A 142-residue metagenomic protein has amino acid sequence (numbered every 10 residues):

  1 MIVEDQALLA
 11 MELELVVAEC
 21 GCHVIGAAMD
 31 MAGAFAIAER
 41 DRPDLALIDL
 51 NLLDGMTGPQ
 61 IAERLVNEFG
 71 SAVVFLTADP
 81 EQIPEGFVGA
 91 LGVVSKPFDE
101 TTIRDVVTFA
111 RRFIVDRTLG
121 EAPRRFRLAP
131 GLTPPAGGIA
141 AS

Functional and structural regions predicted by a protein language model:
E4-D5, K96: Acidic di-acidic motifs
Q6-G26: Two-component/phosphorelay signaling modules centered on CheY-like receiver
A27-L45: Acidic, metal-coordinating helix/loop segments flanking the phosphotransfer/catalytic sites of two-component signaling
D49-L50: Active-site residues of response regulator receiver
M56-S71: Short amphipathic alpha-helix used as the core "switch/output" element in two-component signaling
L76-T77: Hydrophobic/aromatic residues positioned on beta-strands within the core alpha/beta folds
F98-D99, T108: Receiver (REC) domain switch/active-site region of two-component response regulators
D105-T108, R112-S142: CheY-like receiver
